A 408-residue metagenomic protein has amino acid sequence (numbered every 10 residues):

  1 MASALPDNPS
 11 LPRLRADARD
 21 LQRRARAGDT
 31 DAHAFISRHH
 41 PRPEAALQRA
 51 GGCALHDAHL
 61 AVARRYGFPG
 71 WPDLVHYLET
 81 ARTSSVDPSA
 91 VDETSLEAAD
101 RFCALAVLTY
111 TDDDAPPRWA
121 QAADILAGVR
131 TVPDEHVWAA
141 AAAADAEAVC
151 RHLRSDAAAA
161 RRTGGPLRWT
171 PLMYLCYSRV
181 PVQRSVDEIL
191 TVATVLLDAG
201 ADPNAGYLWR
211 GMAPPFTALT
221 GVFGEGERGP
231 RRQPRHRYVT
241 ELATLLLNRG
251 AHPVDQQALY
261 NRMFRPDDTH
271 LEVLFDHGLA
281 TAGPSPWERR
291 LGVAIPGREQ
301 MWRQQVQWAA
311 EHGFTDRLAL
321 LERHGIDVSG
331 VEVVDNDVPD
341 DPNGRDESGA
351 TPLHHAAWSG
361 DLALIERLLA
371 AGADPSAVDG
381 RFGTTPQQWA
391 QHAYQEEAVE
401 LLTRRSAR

Functional and structural regions predicted by a protein language model:
M1-Q121, A143: Intrinsically disordered, low-complexity eukaryotic regions enriched in glycine, serine and charged residues
D92-D112, V132-A142, R161-P181, G206-R231 (+5 more regions): Ankyrin-repeat boundary/"N-cap" motif
D113-R118, T191-T194, R235-H236: Helix-turn-helix repeat elements of alpha-solenoid scaffolds
Q121-T131, R151-A159, T191-D202, E241-A251 (+5 more regions): Ankyrin repeat domain, specifically the short helix-to-loop turn at the C-terminus of the second helix of each repeat
Q183-T191, G229-L242, P266-V273: Surface-exposed loop/turn motifs in large extracellular/passenger domains
P375, G380-A407: Leucine-rich solenoid repeat scaffolds
